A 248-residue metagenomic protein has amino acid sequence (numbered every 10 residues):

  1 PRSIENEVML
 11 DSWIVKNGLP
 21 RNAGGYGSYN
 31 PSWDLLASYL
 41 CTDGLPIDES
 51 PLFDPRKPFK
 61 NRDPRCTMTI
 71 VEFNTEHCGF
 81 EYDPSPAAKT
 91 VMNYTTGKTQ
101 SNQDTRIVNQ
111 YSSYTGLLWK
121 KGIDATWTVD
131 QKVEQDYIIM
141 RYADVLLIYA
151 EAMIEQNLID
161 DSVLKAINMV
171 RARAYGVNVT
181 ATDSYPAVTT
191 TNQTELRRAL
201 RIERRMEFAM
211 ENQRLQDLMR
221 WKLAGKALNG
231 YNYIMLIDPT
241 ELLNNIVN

Functional and structural regions predicted by a protein language model:
P1-W33, A37-N248: Acidic/polar-rich alpha-helix caps and helix-coil junctions
